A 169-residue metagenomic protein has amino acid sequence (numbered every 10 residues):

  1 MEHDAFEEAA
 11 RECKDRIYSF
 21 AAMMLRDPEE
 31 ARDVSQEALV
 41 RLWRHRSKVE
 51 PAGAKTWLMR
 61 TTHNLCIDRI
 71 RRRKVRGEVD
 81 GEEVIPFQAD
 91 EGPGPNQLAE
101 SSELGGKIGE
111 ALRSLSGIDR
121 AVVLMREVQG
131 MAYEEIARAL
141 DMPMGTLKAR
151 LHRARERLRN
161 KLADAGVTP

Functional and structural regions predicted by a protein language model:
M1-S19, E29-R32, W43: A short, charge-rich alpha-helical start-of-domain segment used by transcription regulators
F6-E8, K107-L115: Short amphipathic alpha-helical boundary/capping segments
I17, A21, A31-L42, T61 (+3 more regions): Short, small-hydrophobic-rich alpha-helical interface motif
E37-A54, R72-R73: Sigma70-family region 2
R60-G81, S101, D164: Arg/Lys-rich amphipathic alpha helix in sigma70-family domain 2
H63, E134, L140-D164: DNA-recognition helix of helix-turn-helix
R76-S101, G105, A132: Internal acidic/polar
V122-R126: A short pre-motif secondary-structure segment
